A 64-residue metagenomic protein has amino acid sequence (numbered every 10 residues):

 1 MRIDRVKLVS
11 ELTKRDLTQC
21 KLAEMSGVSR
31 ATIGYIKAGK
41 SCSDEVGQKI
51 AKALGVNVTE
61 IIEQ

Functional and structural regions predicted by a protein language model:
M1-L17: A short, Lys/Arg-rich alpha-helix, primarily the initiator
Q19, R30, D44-G47: Helix-turn-helix DNA-binding elements, focusing on the entry/boundary residues of the two helices that contact DNA
L22-A23: Short alpha-helical "recognition helix" segments of helix-turn-helix
V28-S41: Recognition helix of helix-turn-helix/homeodomain-like DNA-binding domains that insert into the DNA major groove
G39-K52: Short, basic-rich loop-to-helix N-cap that marks the start of a DNA-contacting helix
G55-Q64: Short C-terminal boundary/hinge segments that cap the last helix of small helical domains
